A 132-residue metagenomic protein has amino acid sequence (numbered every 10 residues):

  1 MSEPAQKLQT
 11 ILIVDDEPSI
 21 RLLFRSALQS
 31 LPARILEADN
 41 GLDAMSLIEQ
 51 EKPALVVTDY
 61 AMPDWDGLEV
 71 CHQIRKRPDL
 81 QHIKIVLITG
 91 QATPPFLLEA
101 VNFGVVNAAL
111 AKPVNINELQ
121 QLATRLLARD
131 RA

Functional and structural regions predicted by a protein language model:
E17-R21: Short acidic/polar segment at the start of the alpha1 helix of CheY-like receiver
L22-S30: Charged docking surfaces used in two-component/phosphorelay signaling
P32-D39, L47: Short hydrophobic/Thr-rich beta-strand motif most characteristic of the beta2 strand and flanking loop of CheY-like
E51-V57: Active-site beta3 strand of CheY-like receiver
M62: Receiver (REC) domain active-site loop signature in two-component systems and cognate sites in sensor histidine kinases
V114-A123: C-terminal output helix
